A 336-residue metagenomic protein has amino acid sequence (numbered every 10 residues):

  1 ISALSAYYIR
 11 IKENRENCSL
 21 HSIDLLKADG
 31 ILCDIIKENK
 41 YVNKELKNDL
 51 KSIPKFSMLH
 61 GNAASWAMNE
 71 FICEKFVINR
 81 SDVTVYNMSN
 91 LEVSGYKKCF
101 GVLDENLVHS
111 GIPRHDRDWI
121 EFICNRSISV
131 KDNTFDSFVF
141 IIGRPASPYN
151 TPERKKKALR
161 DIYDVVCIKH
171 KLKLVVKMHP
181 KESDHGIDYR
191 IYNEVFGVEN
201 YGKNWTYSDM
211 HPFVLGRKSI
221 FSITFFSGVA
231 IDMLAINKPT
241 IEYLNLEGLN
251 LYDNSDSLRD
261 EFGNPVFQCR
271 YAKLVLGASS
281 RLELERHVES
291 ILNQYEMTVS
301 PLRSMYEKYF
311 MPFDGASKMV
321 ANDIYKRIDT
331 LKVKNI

Functional and structural regions predicted by a protein language model:
I1-D118, E182, A230: Active-site and donor-binding regions of nucleotide-sugar-utilizing enzymes
N17-I23, K181-I236: Donor nucleotide-activated moiety binding/catalytic core segment of transferases that use nucleotide-activated donors
L25-L26, F71-C73, I120-D132, L215-F226 (+1 more regions): Short, surface-exposed amphipathic charged segments that create phosphate/polyanion-binding patches used for binding
S57, V85-N87, F140-I141, V176 (+1 more regions): Structural beta-sheet core signal
D104, N200, G228-Y309: Catalytic binding pocket for nucleotide-activated donors in carbohydrate/polymer assembly enzymes
H115-E194: Conserved catalytic-core segment of nucleotide-activated headgroup transferases in glycan assembly
M311-I336: C-terminal alpha-helical cap of glycosyltransferases
